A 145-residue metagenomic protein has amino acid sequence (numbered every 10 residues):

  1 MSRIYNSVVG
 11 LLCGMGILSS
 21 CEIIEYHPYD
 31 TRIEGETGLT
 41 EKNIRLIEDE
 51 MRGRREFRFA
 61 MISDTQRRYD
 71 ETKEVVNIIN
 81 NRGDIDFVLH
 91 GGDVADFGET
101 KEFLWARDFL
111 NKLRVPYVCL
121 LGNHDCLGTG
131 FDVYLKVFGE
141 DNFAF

Functional and structural regions predicted by a protein language model:
M1-V8: Bacterial N-terminal signal peptides that target proteins for export
R3, M15-G16: Compositionally biased, low-complexity segments
V8-M15: Gram-negative bacterial Sec-dependent N-terminal signal peptides
M15, N81-R82, R114: Alpha-helix termination/capping residues and helix-transition junctions
L18-S20: C-terminal motif of bacterial Sec signal peptides marking the signal peptidase cleavage site
E22-W105, D141: N-terminal active-site segment of His-dependent metallophosphoesterases
E36-L39, T100-F145: Extended active-site neighborhood of metal-dependent phosphoesterases/phosphodiesterases
